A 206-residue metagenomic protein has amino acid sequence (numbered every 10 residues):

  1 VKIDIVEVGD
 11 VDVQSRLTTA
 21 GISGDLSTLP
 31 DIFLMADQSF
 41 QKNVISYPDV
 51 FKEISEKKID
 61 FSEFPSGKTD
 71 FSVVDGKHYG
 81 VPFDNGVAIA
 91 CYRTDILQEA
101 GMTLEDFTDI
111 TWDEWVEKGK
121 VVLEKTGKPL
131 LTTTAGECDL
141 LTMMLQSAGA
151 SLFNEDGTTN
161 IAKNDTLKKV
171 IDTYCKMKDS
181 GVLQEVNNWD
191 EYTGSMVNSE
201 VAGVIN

Functional and structural regions predicted by a protein language model:
V1-Q41, I59, L104, D190: Conserved N-terminal structural module of periplasmic/extracytoplasmic solute-binding proteins
E7-T19, I110-V116, E185-N198: Short helix-initiation/N-cap motifs at beta->coil->alpha
F33, S39-F40, I171-N206: Extracytoplasmic/periplasmic substrate-binding proteins
L34-I89, E114-K118: Hinge/lid segment of periplasmic solute-binding proteins
Y79-G80, L123-A135: Bilobed periplasmic-binding protein-like "clamshell/Venus-flytrap" ligand-binding domains
A88-Y92, M144-L145: Short glycine- and hydrophobic/aromatic-rich loop-to-beta-strand nucleating segment in the catalytic cores
D95-F107: Aromatic-glycine-rich donor-binding/catalytic loop that engages nucleotide-sugar donors across glycosyltransferases
V116-V121, G157-N187: Glycine-centered hinge/linker elements that transmit conformational signals in sensory and ligand-binding systems
